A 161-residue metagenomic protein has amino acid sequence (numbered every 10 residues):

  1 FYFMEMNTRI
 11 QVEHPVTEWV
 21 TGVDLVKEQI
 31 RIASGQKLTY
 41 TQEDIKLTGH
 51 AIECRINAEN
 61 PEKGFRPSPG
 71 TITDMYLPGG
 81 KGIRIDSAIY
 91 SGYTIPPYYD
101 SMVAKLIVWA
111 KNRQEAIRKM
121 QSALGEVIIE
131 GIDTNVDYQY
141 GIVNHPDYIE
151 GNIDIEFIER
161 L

Functional and structural regions predicted by a protein language model:
F1-L161: ATP-dependent carboxylate activation and anion-phosphoryl transfer catalytic cores that bind Mg-ATP to form
